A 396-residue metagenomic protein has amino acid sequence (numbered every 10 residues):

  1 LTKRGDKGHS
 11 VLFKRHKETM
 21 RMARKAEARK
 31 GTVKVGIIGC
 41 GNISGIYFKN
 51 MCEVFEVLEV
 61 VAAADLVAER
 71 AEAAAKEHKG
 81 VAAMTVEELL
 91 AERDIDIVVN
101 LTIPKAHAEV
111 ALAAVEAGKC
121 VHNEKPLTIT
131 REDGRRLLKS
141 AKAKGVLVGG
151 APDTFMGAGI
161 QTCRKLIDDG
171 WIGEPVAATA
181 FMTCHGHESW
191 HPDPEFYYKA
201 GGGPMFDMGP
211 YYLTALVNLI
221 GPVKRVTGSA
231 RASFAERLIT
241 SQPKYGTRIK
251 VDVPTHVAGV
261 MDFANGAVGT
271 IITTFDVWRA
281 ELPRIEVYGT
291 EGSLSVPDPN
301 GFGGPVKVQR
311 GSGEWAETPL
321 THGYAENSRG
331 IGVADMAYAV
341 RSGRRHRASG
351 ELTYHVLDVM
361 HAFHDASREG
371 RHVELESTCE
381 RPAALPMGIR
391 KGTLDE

Functional and structural regions predicted by a protein language model:
F13-H78: N-terminal Rossmann-like dinucleotide-binding module
R15-R24, R29, T214-F302, G330-H346 (+2 more regions): Contiguous beta-strand/loop segments that form the cofactor/metal-binding neighborhood of enzyme cores
L58-V60, I95, P175, V223: Core-facing hydrophobic residues within beta-strands of well-ordered domains
L58-V60, W315-T321, Y338-V356: Glycine- and charged-residue-rich phosphate/anionic-cofactor binding loop of Rossmann-like
G80-V86: Conserved SAM-binding strand-loop segment of SAM-dependent methyltransferases
D96-I97, I103-P104, A108-F155, G170: Beta-strand-loop-alpha-helix segment that lines the small-molecule cofactor/substrate pocket of alpha/beta enzymes
L147, T154-K250, G370: Predominantly a Rossmann-like dinucleotide-binding segment in NAD(P)-dependent oxidoreductases
